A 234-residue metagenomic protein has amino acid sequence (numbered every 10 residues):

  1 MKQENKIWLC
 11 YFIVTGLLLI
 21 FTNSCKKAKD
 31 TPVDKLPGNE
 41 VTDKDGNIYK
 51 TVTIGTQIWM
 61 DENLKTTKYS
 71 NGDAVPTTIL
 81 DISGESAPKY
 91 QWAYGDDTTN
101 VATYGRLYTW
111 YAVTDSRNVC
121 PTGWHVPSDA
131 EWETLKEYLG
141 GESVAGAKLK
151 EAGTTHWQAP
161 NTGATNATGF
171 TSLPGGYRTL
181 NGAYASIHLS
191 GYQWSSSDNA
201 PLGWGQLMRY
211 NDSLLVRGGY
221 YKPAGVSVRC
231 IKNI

Functional and structural regions predicted by a protein language model:
K2, K26-K27: Beta-rich interaction/scaffold domains
K2-F12: Bacterial N-terminal signal peptides that target proteins for export
F21-S24: C-terminal motif of bacterial Sec signal peptides marking the signal peptidase cleavage site
K27-I234: Conserved positions within compact, well-structured domain cores
